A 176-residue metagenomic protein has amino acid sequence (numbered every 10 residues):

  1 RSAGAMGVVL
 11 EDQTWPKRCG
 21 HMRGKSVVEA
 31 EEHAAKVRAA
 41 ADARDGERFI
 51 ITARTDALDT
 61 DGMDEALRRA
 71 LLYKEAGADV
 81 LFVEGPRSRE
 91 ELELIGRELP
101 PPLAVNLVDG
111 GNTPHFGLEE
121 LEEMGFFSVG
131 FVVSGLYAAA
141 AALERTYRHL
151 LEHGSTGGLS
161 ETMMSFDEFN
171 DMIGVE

Functional and structural regions predicted by a protein language model:
R1-F131, A138-R148: Alpha/beta enzyme core
S134-E176: Extended, intrinsically disordered, low-complexity segments
